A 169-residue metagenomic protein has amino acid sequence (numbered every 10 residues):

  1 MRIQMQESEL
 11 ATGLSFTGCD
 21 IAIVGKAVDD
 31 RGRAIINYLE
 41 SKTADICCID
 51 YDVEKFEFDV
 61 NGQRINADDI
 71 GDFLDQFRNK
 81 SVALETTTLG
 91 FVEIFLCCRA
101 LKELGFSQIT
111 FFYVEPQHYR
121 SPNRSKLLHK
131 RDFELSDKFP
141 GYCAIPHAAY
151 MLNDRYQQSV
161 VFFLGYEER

Functional and structural regions predicted by a protein language model:
M1-S81, V92-R169: Long, low-complexity, Lys/Arg-enriched
